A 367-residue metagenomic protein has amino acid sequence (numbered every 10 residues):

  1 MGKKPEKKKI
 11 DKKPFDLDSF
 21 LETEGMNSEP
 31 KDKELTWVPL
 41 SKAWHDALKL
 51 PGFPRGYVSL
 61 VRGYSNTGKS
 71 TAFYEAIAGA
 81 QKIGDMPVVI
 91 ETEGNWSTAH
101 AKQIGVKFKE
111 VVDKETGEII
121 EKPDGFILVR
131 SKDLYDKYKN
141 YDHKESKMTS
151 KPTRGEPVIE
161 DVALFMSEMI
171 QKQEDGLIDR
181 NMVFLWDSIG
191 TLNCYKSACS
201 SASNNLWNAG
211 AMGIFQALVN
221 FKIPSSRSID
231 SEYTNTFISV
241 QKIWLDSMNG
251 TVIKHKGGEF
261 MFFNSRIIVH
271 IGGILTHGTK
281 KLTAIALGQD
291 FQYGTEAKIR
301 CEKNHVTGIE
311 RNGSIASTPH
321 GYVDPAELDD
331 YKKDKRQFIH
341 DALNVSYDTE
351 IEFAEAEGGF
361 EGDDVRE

Functional and structural regions predicted by a protein language model:
M1-K31, D179, T276-E367: C-terminal regions of RecA-like/P-loop NTPase motor modules
G2-E121, K137-K147, K151: The Walker A/P-loop phosphate-binding site
T36, L40, P54-Y57, K69-A72 (+8 more regions): Helical mechanochemical/support elements of P-loop NTPase systems and associated helical scaffolds
P51-P54, G79-I83, M169-D179, S225-Y233 (+1 more regions): Conserved catalytic network of the ASCE P-loop NTPase/AAA+ motor domain
S59-V61, V88-I90, I127, I238 (+1 more regions): Hydrophobic/aromatic beta-strand patches that form the interior of the parallel beta-sheet core in alpha/beta enzyme
T67-G68, T191-N193, W244-S247: Short acidic, S/G/P-rich loop/turn micro-motifs used as interaction or catalytic elements
I83-N205: Conserved inter-motif catalytic segment of the P-loop NTP-binding fold
N208-V323: Phosphate-binding/switch region of NTP-binding enzymes
